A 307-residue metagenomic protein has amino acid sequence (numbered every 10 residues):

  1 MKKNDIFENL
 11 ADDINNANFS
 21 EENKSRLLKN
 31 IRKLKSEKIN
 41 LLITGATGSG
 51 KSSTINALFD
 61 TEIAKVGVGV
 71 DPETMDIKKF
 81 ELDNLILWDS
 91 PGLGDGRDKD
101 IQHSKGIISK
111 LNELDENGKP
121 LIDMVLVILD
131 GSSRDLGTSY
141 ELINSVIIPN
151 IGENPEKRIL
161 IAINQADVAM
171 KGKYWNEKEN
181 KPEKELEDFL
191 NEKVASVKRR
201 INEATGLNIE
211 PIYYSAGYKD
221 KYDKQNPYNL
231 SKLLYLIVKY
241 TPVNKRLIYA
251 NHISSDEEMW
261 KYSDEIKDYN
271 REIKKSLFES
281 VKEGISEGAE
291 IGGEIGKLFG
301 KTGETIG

Functional and structural regions predicted by a protein language model:
M1-I86, P91-V281: Conserved GTPase G-domain substructure that encodes guanine base recognition and part of the catalytic core, centered
N270-G307: Membrane-inserting effector segments that mediate pore formation, membrane fusion, or transient membrane insertion
